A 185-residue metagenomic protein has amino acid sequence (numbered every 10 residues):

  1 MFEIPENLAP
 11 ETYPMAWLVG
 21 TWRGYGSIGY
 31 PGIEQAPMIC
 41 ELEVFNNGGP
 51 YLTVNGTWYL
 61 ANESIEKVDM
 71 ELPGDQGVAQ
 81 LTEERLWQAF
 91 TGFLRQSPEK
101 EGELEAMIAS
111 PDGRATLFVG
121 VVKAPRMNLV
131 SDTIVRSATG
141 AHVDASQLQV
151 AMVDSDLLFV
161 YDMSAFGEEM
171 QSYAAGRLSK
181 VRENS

Functional and structural regions predicted by a protein language model:
M1-L86, D154-S155, S164-S185: Amphipathic/hydrophobic helical signal segments and adjacent flexible N-terminal regions that mediate secretion
G24, L52-G56, G102-I108, M127-S131 (+1 more regions): Short hydrophobic/aromatic-rich beta-strand segments that constitute the beta-sheet cores of beta-sandwich/beta-barrel
I39-N46, F90-R95, L117-V121, A145-A151 (+1 more regions): Hydrophobic/aromatic beta-strand elements that line small-molecule binding cavities or substrate pockets in beta-rich
F45-P50, E99-E101, V121-R126, M152-D156: Short, solvent-exposed coil/turn segments at beta-strand boundaries
V68-A115: Helix-adjacent hinge/juxtasegments
Q96-E101, R126-L129, V181-S185: Short, surface-exposed linear segments at secondary-structure transitions and domain or protein termini
P111-G113, T133-R136, S155-L157, M163-F166 (+1 more regions): Short acidic/polar capping segments at secondary-structure boundaries
P111-T116, V121-Q147: Acidic, glycine-rich flexible loop segments
